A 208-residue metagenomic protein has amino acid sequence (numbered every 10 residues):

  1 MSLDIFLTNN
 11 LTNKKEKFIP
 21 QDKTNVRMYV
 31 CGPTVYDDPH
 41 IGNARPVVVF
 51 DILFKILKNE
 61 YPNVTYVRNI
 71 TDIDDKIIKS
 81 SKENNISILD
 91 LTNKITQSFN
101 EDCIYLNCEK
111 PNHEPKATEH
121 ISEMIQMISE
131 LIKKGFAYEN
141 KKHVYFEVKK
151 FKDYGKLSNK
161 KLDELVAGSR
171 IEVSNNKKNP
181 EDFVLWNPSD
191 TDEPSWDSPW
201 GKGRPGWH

Functional and structural regions predicted by a protein language model:
M1-W207: NTP-dependent nucleotidyl-transfer catalytic core
